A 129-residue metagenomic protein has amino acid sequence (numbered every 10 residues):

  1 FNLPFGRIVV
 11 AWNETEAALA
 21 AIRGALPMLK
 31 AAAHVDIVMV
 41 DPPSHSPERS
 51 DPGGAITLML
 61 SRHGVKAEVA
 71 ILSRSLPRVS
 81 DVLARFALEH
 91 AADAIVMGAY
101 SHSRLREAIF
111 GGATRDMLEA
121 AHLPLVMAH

Functional and structural regions predicted by a protein language model:
F1, A87-H129: Gly/Ser-rich helix-loop-strand patches that form or flank binding pockets for ribonucleotide-derived cofactors
F1-V38, A120-H129: Intrinsically disordered or low-complexity boundary/linker segments at protein termini and domain junctions
G6-R7, A21, P47-D51, S80-V82 (+1 more regions): Short, well-ordered secondary-structure micro-motifs
V35-V65: Acidic, proline/glycine-rich short linear motifs
A67-V69, L125: Generic structural signal for residues in well-ordered beta-strands
V69-P77: Short beta->alpha junction loops
R78-A84, A113: Short acidic active-site motifs
